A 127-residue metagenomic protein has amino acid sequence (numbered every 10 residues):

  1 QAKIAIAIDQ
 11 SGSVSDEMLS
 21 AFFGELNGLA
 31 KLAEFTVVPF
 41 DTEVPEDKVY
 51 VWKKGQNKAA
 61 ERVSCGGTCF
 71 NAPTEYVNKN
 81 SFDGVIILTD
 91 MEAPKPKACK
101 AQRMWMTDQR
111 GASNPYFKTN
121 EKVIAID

Functional and structural regions predicted by a protein language model:
Q1-D127: Acidic, low-complexity intrinsically disordered regions
